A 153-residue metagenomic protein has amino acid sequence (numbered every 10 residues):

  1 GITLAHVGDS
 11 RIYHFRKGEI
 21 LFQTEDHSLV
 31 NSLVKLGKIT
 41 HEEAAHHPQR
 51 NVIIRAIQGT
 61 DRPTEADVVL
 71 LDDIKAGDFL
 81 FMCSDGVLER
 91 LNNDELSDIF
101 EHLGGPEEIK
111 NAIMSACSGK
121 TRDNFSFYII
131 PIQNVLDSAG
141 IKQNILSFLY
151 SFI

Functional and structural regions predicted by a protein language model:
G1-R16, F22: Conserved catalytic micro-motifs used in adenylation/nucleotidyl-transfer and phosphoryl/amide- and methyl-transfer
I2, R11-I12, V30, E89 (+1 more regions): Short, acidic Gly/Pro/Ser/Thr-rich loop/turn segments
T3-A5, L21, N51, F79-F81 (+1 more regions): Structural motif
A5, L33-L36, N93-E95: A short secondary-structure junction signal
D9-S10, G18, S28, G86: Alpha-helix/helix-capping structural signal
R16-V68, M114-K120: PP2C/PPM family metal-dependent serine/threonine protein phosphatase catalytic domain, recognizing the conserved
R55-C83, V87-I153: C-terminal catalytic subdomain
